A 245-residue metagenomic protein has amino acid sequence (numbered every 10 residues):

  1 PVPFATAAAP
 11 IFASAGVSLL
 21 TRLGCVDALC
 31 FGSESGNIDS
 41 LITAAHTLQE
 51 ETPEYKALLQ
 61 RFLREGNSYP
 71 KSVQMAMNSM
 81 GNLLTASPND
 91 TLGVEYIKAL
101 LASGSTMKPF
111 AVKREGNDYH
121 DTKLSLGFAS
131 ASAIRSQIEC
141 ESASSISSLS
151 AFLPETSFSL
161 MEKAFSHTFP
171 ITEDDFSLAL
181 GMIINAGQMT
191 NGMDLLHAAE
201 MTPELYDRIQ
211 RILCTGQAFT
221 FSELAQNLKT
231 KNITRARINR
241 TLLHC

Functional and structural regions predicted by a protein language model:
V2-C245: Active-site cores that bind ATP or allylic diphosphates and position pyrophosphate for catalysis
